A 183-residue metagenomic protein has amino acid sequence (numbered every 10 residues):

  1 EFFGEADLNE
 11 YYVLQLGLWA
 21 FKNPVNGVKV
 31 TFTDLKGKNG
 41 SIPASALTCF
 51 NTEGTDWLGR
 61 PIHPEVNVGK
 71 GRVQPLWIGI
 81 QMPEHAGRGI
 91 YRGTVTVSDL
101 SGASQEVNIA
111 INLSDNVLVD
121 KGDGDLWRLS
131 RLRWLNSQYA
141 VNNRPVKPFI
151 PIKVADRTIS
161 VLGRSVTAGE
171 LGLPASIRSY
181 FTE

Functional and structural regions predicted by a protein language model:
E1, Y11, Q15-I78, A86: Surface-exposed binding patches on compact interaction domains or structured appendages
F2-A6: Short beta-strand segments of immunoglobulin-like
Y12, W19, D123-G124, R128-L135 (+2 more regions): Acidic-aromatic substrate-binding/catalytic surfaces of carbohydrate-active enzymes
L16, G89-L100: A short beta-strand micro-motif common to beta-rich folds, especially ectodomain repeats
Q105-S114: C-terminal edge beta-strand
L113-K121: Extracellular interdomain linker/stem segments of modular secreted and single-pass surface proteins
